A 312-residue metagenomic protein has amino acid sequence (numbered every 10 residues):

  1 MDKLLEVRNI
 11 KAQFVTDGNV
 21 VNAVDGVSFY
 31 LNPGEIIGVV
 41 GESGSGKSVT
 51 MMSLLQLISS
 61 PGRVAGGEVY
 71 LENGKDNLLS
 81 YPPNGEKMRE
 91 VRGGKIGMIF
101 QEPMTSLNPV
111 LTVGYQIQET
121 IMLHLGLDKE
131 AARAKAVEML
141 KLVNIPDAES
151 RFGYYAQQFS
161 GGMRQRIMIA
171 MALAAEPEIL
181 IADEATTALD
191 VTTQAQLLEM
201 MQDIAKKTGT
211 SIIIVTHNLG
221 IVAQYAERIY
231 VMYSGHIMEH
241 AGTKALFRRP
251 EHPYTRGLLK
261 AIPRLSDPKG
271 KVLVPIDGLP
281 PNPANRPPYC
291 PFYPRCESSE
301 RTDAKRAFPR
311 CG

Functional and structural regions predicted by a protein language model:
V40-G41: The feature captures the beta-strand-to-loop junction immediately N-terminal to the Walker
E68-E90, L246: ABC ATPase NBD Q-loop/coupling interface
G126, E130-I145, F152-G153, R256-K260: ABC ATPase nucleotide-binding domain helical subdomain, centered on the C-loop/LSGGQ "ABC signature"
A174-E178: A short, proline-enriched helix->beta-strand linker immediately N-terminal to the Walker B motif in ABC-type P-loop
I181-A185, L189-K271: P-loop NTP-binding/switch modules centered on Walker-like glycine-rich loops
G242-G312: Charged, flexible cofactor/metal-binding loops and thiol motifs
